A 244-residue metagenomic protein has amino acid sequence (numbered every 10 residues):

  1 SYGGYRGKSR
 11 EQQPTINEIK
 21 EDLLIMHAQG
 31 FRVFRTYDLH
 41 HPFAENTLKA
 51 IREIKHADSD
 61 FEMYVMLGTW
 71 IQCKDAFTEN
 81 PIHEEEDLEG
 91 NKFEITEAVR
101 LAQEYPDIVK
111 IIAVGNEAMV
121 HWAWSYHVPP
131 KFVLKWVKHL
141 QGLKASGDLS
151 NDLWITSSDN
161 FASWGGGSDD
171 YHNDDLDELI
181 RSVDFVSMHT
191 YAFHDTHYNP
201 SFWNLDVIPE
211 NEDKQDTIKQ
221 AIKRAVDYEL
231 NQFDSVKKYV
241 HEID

Functional and structural regions predicted by a protein language model:
S1-D22: Boundary/entry segment of secreted carbohydrate-active catalytic domains
S1-Y2, R32-T36, F61-L67, K110-V114 (+3 more regions): Hydrophobic faces of well-ordered beta-strands that scaffold small-molecule active sites in alpha/beta enzyme cores
G3-G7, V33, L39-F43, W70-D75 (+3 more regions): Solvent-exposed loop/turn segments at secondary-structure junctions within structured extracellular/periplasmic domains
E18-P42: Catalytic domains of carbohydrate-active enzymes, especially glycoside hydrolases
I25-M26, T47, V236: Generic structural signal for hydrophobic
L39, E45-L153: Substrate-binding cleft of extracellular glycoside hydrolase catalytic domains
M119, S125-D244: Noncatalytic carbohydrate-binding groove/subsite architecture in carbohydrate-active enzymes
